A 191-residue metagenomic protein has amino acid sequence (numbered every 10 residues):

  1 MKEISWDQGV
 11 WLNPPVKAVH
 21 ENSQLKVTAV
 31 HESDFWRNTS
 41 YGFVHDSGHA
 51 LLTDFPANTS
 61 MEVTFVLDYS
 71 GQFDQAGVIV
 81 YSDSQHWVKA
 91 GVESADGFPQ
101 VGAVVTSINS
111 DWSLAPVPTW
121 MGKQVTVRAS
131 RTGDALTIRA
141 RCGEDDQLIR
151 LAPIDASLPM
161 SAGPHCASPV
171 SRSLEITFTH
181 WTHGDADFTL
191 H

Functional and structural regions predicted by a protein language model:
M1-H191: Extracellular glycan-recognition regions
